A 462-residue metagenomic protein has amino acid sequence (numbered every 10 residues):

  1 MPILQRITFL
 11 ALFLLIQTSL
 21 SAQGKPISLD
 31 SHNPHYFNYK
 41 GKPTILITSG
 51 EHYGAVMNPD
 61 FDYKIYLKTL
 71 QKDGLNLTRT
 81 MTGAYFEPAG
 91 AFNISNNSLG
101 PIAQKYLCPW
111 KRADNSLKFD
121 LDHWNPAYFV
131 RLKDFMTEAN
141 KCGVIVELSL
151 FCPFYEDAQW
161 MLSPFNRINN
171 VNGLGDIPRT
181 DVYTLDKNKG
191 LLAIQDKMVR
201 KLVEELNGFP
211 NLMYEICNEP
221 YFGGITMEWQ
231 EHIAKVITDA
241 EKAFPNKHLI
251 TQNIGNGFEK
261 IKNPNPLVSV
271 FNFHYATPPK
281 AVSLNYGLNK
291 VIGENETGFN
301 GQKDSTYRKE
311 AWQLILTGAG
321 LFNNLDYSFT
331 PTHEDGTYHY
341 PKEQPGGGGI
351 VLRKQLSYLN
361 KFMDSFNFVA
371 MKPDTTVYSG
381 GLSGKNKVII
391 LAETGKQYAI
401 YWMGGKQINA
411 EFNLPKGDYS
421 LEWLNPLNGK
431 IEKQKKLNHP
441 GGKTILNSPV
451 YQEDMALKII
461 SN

Functional and structural regions predicted by a protein language model:
M1-G24: Bacterial Sec-dependent N-terminal signal peptides
Q23-P26, F135: Terminal leader/tail segments of proteins
I27, S31-P34, K42, Y53 (+6 more regions): Extracytoplasmic
H32-V268: Active-site mouth of glycoside hydrolases
L249-G255, V270-Y275, I292, I400-Y401: Short, hydrophobic beta-strand segments that form beta-sheet elements in well-ordered domains
P264-G336: Catalytic-core region of carbohydrate-active enzymes that cleave or remodel glycosidic bonds
Y307-K435, I445-N462: Aromatic- and carboxylate-lined catalytic core of secreted/periplasmic carbohydrate-active enzymes
